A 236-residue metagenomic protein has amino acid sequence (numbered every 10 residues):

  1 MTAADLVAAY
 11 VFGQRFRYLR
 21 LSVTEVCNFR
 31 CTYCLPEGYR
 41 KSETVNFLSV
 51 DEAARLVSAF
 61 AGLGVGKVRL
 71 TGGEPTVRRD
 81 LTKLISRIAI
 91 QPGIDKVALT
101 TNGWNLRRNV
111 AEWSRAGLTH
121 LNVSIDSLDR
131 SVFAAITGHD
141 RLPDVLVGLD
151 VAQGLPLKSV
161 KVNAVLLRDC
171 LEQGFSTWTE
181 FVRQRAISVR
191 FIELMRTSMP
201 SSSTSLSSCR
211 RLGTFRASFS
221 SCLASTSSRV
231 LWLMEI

Functional and structural regions predicted by a protein language model:
T2-V11: A detector for short, charged/polar N-terminal pre-domain segments
V11-V50: Canonical Radical SAM [4Fe-4S] cluster-binding loop centered on the CxxxCxxC motif and its immediate flanking residues
V50, A54-R69, R78-R185, R190: Radical SAM/AdoMet-radical enzyme domain recognition
E74: Conserved G/P- and acidic residue-centered "switch" motifs that form tight phosphate/ATP-binding loops in soluble
L167-D169, M195-S198: Short, catalytically relevant binding-site loops at active-site mouths
R185, R196-S201: Glycine-rich, Lys/Arg-enriched anion-binding loops that position phosphate/diphosphate groups for phosphoryl
M199-M234: Low-acidity, Ser/Thr- and Arg-rich intrinsically disordered low-complexity segments
